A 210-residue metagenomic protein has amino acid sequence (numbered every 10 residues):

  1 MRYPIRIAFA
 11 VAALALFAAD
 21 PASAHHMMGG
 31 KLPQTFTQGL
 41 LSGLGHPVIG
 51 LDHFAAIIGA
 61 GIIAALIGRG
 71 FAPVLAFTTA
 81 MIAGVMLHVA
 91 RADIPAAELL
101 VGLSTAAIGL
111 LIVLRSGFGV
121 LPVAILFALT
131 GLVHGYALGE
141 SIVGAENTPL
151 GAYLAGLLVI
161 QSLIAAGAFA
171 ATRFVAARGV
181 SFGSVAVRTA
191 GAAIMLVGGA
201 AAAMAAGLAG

Functional and structural regions predicted by a protein language model:
M1-D52, A203-G210: Histidine-/acidic- and/or cysteine-rich, low-complexity loops and terminal segments associated with membrane
A12, A186-A206: Final/C-terminal transmembrane alpha-helix of multipass membrane proteins
A24, G50, A106, L132-H134 (+1 more regions): Divalent metal-coordination and catalytic microenvironments
L40, L44, T78-I82, L99 (+4 more regions): Residue-level signature of the transmembrane alpha-helical core of multi-pass small-molecule transporters
L44, F54-A64, I112, V123-G131 (+1 more regions): Generic transmembrane alpha-helix signature in multi-pass membrane proteins, especially transporters/channels
H53-G61, S104-V113, V159-T172, M195-V197: Hydrophobic cores of alpha-helical transmembrane segments in multi-pass inner/ER membrane proteins, independent
G61-E98, N147-V175, V187: A small-residue-rich subset of transmembrane alpha-helices
L87-E98, V113-F118, E140-N147, L208-A209: Membrane-interface helix caps and helix-loop-helix hairpins in membrane proteins
